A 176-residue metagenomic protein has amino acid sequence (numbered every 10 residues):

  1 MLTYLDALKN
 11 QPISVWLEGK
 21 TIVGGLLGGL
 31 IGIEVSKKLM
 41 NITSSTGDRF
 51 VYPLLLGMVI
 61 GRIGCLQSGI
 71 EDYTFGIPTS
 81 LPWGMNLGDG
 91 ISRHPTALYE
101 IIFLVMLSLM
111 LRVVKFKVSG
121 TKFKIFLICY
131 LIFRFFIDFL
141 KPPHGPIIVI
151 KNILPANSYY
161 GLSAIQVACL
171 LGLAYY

Functional and structural regions predicted by a protein language model:
M1-Y176: A feature for loop-to-transmembrane-helix boundaries and adjacent hydrophobic helices in multi-pass integral membrane
